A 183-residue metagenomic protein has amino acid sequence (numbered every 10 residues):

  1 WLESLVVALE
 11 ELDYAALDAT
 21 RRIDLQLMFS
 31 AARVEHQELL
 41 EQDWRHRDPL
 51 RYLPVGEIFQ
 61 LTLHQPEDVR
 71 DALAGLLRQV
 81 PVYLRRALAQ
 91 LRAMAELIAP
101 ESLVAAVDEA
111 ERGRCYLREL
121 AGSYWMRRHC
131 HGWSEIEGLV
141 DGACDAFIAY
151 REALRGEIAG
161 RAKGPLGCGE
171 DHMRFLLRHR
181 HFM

Functional and structural regions predicted by a protein language model:
W1-M183: N-terminal maturation segment of proteins
